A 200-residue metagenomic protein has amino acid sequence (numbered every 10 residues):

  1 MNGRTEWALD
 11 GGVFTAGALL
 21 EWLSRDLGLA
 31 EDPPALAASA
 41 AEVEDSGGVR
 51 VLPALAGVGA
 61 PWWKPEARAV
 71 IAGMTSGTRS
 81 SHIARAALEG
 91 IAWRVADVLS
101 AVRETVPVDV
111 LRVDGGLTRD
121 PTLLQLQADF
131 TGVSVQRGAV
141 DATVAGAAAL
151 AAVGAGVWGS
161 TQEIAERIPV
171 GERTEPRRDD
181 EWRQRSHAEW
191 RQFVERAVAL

Functional and structural regions predicted by a protein language model:
M1-L200: Glycine/Thr-rich phosphate-binding loops that ligate phosphate moieties of nucleotide and other phosphorylated ligands
